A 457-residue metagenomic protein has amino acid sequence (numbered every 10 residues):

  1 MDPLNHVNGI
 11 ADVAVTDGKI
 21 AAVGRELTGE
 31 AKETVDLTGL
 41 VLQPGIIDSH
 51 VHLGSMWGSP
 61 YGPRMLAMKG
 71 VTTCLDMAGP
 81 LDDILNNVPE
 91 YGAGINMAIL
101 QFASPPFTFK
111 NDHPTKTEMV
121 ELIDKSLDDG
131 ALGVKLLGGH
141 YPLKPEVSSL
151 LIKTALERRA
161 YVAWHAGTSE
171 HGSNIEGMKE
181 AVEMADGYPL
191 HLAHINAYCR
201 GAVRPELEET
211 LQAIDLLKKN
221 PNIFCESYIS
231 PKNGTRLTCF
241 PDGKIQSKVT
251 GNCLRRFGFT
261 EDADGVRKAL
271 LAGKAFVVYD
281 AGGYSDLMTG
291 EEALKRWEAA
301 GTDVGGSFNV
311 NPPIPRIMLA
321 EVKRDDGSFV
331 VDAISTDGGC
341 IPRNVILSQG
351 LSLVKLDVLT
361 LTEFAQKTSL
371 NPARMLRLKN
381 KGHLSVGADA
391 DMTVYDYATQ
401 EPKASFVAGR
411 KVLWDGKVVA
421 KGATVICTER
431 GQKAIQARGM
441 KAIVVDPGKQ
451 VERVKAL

Functional and structural regions predicted by a protein language model:
M1-A11, T16, R25-E26, R64-M68 (+5 more regions): Active-site microenvironment of metallo-dependent hydrolases
T28-A67, T72, Q432-R438, K455-L457: Replace "His-x-His-based motif
L37, P60-Y141, K153-A160: Divalent-metal coordination cores built from histidine and acidic residues
G45-V51, C74-D76, M97-Q101, V134-L136 (+4 more regions): Hydrophobic faces of well-ordered beta-strands that scaffold small-molecule active sites in alpha/beta enzyme cores
L53-G54, T168, C340: Short active-site segment of divalent metal-dependent hydrolases/proteases that encodes the spacing between
L85-V88, K110-H113, P145-K153, G172-M184 (+2 more regions): Distinct, well-ordered alpha-helical segments
L122, G130-K218, C225, N233-T235: Functional cores that coordinate and move charged inorganic groups
L132, R204-S352, L457: Active-site neighborhoods of metal-dependent hydrolases
